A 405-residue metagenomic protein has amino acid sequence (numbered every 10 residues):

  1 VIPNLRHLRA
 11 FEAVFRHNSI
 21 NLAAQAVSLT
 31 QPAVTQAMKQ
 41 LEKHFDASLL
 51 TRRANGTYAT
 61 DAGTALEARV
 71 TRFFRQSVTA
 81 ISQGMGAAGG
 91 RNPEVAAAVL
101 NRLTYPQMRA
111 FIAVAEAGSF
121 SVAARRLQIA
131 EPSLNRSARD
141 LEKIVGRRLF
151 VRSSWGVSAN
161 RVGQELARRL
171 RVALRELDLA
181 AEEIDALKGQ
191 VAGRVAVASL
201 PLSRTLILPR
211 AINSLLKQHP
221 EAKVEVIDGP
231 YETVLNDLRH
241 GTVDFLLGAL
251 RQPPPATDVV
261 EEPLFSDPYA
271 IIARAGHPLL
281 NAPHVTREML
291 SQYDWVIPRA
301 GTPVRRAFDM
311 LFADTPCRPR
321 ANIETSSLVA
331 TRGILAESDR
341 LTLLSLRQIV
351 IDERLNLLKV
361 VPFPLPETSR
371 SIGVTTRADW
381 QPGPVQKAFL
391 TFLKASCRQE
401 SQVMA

Functional and structural regions predicted by a protein language model:
N4, G84-Q107, A186-R204, H219-A222 (+1 more regions): Interdomain hinge and pocket-entrance segments immediately C-terminal to HTH DNA-binding domains
V14-S28, V114-R126: Short helix-boundary/capping micro-motifs
E42-A59, E142-A159: A short LG(V/I)-centered, amphipathic sequence patch enriched for acidic residue(s) preceding the LG motif
R102, L187, S214, E232-Y269 (+2 more regions): Short beta-strand-centered segments that line the small-molecule binding cleft or hinge of alpha/beta clamshell
A117, V122-P132, R136, G193-R251 (+1 more regions): Central regulatory/effector-binding core of bacterial HTH transcription factors
P230, R239-V243, A249, G301 (+1 more regions): Hydrophobic hinge/microswitch elements
D258-W295: Flexible hinge/capping segments at coil-to-helix
V304, K359-V403: A late-sequence structural motif
